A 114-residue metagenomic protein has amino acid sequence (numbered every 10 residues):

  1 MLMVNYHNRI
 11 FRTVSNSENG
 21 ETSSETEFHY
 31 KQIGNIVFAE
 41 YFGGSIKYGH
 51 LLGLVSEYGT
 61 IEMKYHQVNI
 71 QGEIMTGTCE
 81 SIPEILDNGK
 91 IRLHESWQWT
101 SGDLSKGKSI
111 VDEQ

Functional and structural regions predicted by a protein language model:
L2-T22, I91-W99: Tryptophan-anchored aromatic micro-motifs
N5-Y6, Y30-I36, V55-G59, I85-K90 (+1 more regions): Short, solvent-exposed coil/turn segments at beta-strand boundaries
R12-N16, F38-G43, M63-V68, E95-W99: Short beta-strand segments that buttress and anchor functional surface loops
S24-E27, Q98-Q114: Edge beta-strand at a domain terminus
E27-L54: N-terminal glycine/threonine-rich, aromatic-flanked beta-hairpin/loop signature
F38, K64, L93, G107-S109 (+1 more regions): Ligand-binding pocket scaffold of soluble enzyme catalytic domains
Y48-L52, G72-T78, G102-K108: A short, polar/proline- and glycine-enriched secondary-structure boundary/capping micro-motif
V55-I91: Mid-chain, well-packed structural core segment of small domains
